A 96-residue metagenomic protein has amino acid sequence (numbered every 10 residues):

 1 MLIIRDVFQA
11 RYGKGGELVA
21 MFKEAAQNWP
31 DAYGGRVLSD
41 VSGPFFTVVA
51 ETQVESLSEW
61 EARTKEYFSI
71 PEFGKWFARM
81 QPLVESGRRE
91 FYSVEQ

Functional and structural regions predicted by a protein language model:
L2, Q9, A32-V49, E55 (+1 more regions): Glycine-rich beta-strand-turn "strand-cap" elements at beta-sheet edges
I3, K23, Q27, E61-Y67 (+2 more regions): A beta-strand edge to alpha-helix "cap/lid" segment located at domain peripheries
D6, L18, A50, W60: Hydrophobic pocket/interface hotspot
D6-V7, Y12, T64: Hydrophobic alpha-helical segments, especially transmembrane helices and their immediate juxtamembrane helical caps
R11-K14, Q53-E59: Helix N-cap motif at beta-to-alpha junctions
Y12-V37, Y67-F68, E72-F77: Short amphipathic alpha-helical segments
F46, E59-A62: A solvent-exposed, acidic/Ser-Thr-rich amphipathic alpha-helical stretch
